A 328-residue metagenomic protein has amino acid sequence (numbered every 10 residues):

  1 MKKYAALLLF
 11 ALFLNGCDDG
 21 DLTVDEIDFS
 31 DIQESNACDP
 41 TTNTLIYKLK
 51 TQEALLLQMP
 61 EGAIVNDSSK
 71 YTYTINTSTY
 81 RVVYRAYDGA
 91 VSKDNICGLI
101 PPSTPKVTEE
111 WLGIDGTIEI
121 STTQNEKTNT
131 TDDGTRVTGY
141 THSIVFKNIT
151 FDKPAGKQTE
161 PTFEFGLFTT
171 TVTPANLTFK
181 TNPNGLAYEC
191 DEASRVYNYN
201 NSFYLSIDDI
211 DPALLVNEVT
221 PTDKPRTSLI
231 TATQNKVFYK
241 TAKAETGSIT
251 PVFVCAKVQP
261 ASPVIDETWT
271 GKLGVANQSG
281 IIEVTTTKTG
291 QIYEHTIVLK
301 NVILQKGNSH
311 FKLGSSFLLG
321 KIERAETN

Functional and structural regions predicted by a protein language model:
A5-N43, N328: Bacterial Sec-dependent N-terminal signal peptides
L12, Q33, V91-S92, G185 (+1 more regions): Disulfide-bonded cysteine motifs in exported proteins
D18, A37-D39, I96-G98, E189-D191 (+1 more regions): Sequence contexts marking disulfide-bonded cysteines in secreted/extracellular proteins
T44-V137, Y197-G290: Surface-exposed helix/loop patches within compact recognition domains
D133-A175, T286-S315, E323-T327: Ser/Thr/Pro-rich, low-complexity mucin-like regions that serve as glycosylated stalks/linkers or repetitive adhesive
E160-F203, I207: Surface-exposed beta-loop interaction hotspot
